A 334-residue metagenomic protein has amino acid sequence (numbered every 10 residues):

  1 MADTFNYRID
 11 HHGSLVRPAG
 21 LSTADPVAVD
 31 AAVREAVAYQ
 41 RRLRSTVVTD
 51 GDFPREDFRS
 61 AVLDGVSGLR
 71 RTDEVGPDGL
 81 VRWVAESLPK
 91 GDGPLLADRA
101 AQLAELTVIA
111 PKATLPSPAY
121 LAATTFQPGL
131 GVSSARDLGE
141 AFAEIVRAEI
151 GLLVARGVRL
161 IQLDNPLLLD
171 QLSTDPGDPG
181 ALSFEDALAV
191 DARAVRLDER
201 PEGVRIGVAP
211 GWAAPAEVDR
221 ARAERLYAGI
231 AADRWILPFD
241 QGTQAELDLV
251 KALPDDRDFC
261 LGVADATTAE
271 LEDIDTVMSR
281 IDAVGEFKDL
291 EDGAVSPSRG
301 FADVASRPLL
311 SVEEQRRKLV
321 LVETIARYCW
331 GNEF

Functional and structural regions predicted by a protein language model:
M1-F334: Domain-level signal for soluble alpha/beta catalytic cores
